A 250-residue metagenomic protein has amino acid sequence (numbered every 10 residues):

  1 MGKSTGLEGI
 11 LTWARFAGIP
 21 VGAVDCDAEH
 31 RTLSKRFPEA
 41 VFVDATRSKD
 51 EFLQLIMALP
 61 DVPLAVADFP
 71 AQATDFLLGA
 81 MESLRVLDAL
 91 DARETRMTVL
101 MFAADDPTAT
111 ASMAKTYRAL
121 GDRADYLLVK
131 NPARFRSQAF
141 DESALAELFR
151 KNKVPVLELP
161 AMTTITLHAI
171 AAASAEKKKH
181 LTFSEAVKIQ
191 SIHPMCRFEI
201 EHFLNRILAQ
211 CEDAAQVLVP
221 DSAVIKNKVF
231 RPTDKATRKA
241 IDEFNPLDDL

Functional and structural regions predicted by a protein language model:
M1-G2: Conserved glycine(s) of the Walker
T5-G6: Hydrophobic positions on the alpha1 helix immediately C-terminal to the Walker A/P-loop
G9, F16-A80: Nucleotide-state-sensitive switch-loop elements of NTP-binding domains
W13, A58, K115-A119: A generic secondary-structure signal
Q72-I170: Conserved catalytic-core segment of NTP-binding enzymes
A124-L250: C-terminal lobe/tail of nucleotide-utilizing enzymes
